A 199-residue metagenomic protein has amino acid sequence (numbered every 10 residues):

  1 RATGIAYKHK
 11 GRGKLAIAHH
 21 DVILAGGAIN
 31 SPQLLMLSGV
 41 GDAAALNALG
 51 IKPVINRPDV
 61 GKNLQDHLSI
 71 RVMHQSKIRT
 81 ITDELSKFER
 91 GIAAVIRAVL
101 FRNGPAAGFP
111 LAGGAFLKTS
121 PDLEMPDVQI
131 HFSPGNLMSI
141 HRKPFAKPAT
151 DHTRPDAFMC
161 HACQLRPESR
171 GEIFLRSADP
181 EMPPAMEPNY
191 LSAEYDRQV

Functional and structural regions predicted by a protein language model:
R1, K10-R12, P121-M125: Short, solvent-exposed loop/turn segments that connect beta-strands within catalytic domains and beta-strand-rich
R1, Q65-H67, S139-R142: Short, solvent-exposed polar/charged micro-motifs at secondary-structure junctions
R1-A6, A157-F158: Short, hydrophobic/aromatic-rich segments at coil-to-beta transitions
G4-A106: Glycine-rich loop(s) and the adjacent beta-strand/alpha-helix scaffold that form part
L15, V22, A193-V199: Short, intrinsically disordered, charge-balanced linker/junction segments flanking boundaries in proteins
M73-Q198: FAD cofactor-binding and catalytic pocket of flavoenzymes
